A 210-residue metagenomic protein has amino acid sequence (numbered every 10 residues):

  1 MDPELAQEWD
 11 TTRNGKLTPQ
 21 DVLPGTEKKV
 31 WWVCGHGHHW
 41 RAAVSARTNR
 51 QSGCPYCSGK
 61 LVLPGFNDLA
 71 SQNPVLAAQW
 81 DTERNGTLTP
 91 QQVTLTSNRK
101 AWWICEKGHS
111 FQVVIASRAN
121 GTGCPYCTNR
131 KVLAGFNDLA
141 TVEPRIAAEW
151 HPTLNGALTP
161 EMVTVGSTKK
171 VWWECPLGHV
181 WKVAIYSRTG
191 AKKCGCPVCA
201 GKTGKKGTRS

Functional and structural regions predicted by a protein language model:
M1-S210: Functional cation/ligand-contacting sites centered on basic and imidazole/sulfhydryl donors
